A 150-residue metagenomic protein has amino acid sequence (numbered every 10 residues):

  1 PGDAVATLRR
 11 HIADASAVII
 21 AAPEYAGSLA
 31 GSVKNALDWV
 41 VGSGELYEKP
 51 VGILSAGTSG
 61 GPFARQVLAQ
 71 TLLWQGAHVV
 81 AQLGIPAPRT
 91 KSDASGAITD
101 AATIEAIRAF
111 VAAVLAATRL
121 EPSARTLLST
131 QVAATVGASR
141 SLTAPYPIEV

Functional and structural regions predicted by a protein language model:
P1, G57, G61, G96 (+1 more regions): Alpha-helix initiation/capping motif
D3-Q75: Helix-loop-strand module that forms the ligand-binding subsite of alpha/beta enzymes
H78-V150: Glycine-rich phosphate/pyrophosphate-binding loop and the adjoining helix
